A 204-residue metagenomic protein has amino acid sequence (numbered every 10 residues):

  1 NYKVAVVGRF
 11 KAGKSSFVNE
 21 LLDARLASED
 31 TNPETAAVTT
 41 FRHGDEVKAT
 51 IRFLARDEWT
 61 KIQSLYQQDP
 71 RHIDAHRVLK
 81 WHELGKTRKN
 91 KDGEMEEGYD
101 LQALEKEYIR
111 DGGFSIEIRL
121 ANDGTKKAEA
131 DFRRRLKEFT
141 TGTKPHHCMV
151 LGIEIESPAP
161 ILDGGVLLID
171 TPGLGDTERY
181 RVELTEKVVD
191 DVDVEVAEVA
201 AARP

Functional and structural regions predicted by a protein language model:
Y2-P204: Globular "head" domains of long coiled-coil molecular machines
